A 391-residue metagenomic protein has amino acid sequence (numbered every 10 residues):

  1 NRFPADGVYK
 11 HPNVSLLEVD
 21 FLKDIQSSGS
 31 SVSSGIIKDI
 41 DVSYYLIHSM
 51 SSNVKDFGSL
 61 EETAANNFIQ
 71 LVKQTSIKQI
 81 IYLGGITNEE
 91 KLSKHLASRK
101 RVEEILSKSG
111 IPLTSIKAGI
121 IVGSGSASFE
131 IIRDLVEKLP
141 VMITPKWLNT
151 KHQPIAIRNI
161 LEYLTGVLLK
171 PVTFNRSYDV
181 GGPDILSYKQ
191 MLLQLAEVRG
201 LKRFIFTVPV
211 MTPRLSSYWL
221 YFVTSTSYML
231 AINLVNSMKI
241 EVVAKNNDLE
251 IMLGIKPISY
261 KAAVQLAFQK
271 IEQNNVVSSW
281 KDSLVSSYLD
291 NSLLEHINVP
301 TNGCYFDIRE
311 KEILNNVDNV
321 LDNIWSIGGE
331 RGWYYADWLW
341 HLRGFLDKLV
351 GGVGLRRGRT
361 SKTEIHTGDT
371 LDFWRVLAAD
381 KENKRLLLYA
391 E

Functional and structural regions predicted by a protein language model:
D6-T75, G85-K91: NAD(P)H-binding glycine-rich loop region in Rossmannoid oxidoreductase-like domains and their noncatalytic homologs
L46-I47, I80-G85, I116-A118: SDR active-site strand-loop-helix element
Q74-Q79, G110-I111: A short helix->loop->beta-strand "cap" motif at the edges of active sites that frequently abuts
E90-L201, Y218, F222-T226: Oxidoreductase cofactor-interface core, primarily capturing Rossmann-like NAD(P)-dependent enzymes
I131-Q153, E197, K202-E241, E330-T367: Alpha-helical membrane-targeting segments
V167-L230, E241-R309: Mid/C-terminal beta-alpha module of Rossmann-like enzyme folds, strongest in SDR-family dehydrogenases/epimerases
C304, E312-A390: Glycine-rich portal/gate segments that line the openings of hydrophobic small-molecule binding cavities
